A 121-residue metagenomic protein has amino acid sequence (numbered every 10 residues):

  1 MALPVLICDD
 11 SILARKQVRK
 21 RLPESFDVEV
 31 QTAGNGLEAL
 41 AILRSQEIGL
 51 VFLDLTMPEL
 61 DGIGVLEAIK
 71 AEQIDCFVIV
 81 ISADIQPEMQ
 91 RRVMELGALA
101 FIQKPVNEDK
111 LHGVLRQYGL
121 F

Functional and structural regions predicted by a protein language model:
I12-Q31, L96: Two-component/phosphorelay signaling modules centered on CheY-like receiver
N35, D61-G64: Acidic catalytic/metal-coordinating carboxylates
A41, I63-I74: Short amphipathic alpha-helix used as the core "switch/output" element in two-component signaling
Q46-F52: Active-site beta3 strand of CheY-like receiver
M57: Receiver (REC) domain active-site loop signature in two-component systems and cognate sites in sensor histidine kinases
G64, I85-A100, G113: Alpha4 helix (beta4-alpha4-beta5 surface) of REC/receiver domains from two-component response regulators
K104: A Lys-centered signature of the CheY-like receiver
